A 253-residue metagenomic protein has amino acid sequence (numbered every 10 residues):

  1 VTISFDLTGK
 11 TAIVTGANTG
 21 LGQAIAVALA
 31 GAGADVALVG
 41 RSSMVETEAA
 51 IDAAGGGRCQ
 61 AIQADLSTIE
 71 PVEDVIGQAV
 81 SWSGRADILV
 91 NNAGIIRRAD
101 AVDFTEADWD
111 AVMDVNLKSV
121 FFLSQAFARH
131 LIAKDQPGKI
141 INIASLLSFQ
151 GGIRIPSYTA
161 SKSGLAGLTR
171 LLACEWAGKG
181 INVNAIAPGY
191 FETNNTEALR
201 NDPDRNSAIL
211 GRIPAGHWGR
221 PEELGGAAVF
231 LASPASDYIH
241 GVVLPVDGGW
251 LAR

Functional and structural regions predicted by a protein language model:
T11, N18-T19: Conserved glycine-rich cofactor-binding loop
A32-E46: Conserved glycine-rich Rossmann-like NAD(P)H-binding loop of the short-chain dehydrogenase/reductase
D100-A101, T105-M113, I209: Substrate-binding pocket helix/loop in short-chain dehydrogenase/reductase
S124, S161-G164, T169: Active-site helix of classical SDR
R129, C174-G178, D237: Alpha-helical segment proximal to the catalytic Tyr-Lys
S145: Residue(s) in the substrate-gating loop at a strand-loop-helix junction that position the organic substrate next
K179, H217-L251: C-terminal substrate-recognition "lid" of short-chain dehydrogenase/reductases
